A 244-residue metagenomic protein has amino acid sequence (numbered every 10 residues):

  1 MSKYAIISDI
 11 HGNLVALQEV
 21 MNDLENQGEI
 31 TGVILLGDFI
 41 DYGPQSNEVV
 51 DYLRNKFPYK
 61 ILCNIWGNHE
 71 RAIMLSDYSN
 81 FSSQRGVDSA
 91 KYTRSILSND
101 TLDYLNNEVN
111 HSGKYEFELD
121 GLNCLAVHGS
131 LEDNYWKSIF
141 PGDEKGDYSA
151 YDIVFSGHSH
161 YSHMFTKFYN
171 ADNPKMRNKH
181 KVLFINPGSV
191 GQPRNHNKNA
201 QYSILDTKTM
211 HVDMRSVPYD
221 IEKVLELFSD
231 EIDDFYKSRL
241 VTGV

Functional and structural regions predicted by a protein language model:
M1-A5, E116-L125, N178-V182: Beta-strand-turn-beta hairpins that frame and shape the catalytic cleft of phosphate-ester-processing enzymes
S2-I7, G12-L102, N106: Core catalytic region of metal-dependent phosphoesterases/phosphodiesterases, especially metallo-beta-lactamase-like
I7-S8, V33-G37, C63-N68, V127 (+2 more regions): Active-site neighborhood of phospho(di)ester-bond hydrolases with catalytic His/Asp-centered motifs
H11-A16, D41-P44, H69-M74, E132-N134 (+3 more regions): Active-site environment of divalent metal-dependent phosphoester hydrolases
F81-V87, D120-S149, Y169: Active-site-proximal segments of metal-dependent phosphoesterases and phosphodiesterases across multiple
L97, N110, C124, G129-P141 (+2 more regions): Active-site-proximal loop/helix segment associated with metal-binding centers of metalloenzymes
S112-F117, S162-T166, Q201-L205: Short beta-strand scaffold segments in enzyme catalytic cores
N170-V244: Acidic, His/Gly-rich catalytic cores of divalent-metal-dependent hydrolytic chemistry
